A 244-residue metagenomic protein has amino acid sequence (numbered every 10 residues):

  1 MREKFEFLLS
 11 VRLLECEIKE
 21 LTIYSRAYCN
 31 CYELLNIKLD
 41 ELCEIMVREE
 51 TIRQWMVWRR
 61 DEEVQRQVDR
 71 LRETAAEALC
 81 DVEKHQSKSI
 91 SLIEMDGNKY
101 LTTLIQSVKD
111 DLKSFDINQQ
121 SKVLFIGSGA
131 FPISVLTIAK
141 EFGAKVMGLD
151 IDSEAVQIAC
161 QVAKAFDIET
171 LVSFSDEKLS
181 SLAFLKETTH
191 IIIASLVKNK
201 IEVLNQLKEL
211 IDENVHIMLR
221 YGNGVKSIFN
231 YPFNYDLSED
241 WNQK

Functional and structural regions predicted by a protein language model:
D40-N118: Conserved Class I S-adenosyl-L-methionine-dependent methyltransferase catalytic core
Q119-A130: Conserved class I S-adenosyl-L-methionine
A130-A144: Conserved SAM-binding loop of SAM-dependent methyltransferases across substrates and taxa, primarily the Class I
I151-E154: Conserved SAM/SAH-binding beta-strand->alpha-helix loop
A159-C160: Conserved SAM-binding loop
D167-L179: Conserved SAM-binding strand-loop segment of SAM-dependent methyltransferases
E187-E202: A short SAM/SAH-binding and catalytic strip from SAM-dependent methyltransferases
L204-K244: C-terminal substrate-binding/active-site "lid" region of AdoMet-derived donor-dependent transferases
